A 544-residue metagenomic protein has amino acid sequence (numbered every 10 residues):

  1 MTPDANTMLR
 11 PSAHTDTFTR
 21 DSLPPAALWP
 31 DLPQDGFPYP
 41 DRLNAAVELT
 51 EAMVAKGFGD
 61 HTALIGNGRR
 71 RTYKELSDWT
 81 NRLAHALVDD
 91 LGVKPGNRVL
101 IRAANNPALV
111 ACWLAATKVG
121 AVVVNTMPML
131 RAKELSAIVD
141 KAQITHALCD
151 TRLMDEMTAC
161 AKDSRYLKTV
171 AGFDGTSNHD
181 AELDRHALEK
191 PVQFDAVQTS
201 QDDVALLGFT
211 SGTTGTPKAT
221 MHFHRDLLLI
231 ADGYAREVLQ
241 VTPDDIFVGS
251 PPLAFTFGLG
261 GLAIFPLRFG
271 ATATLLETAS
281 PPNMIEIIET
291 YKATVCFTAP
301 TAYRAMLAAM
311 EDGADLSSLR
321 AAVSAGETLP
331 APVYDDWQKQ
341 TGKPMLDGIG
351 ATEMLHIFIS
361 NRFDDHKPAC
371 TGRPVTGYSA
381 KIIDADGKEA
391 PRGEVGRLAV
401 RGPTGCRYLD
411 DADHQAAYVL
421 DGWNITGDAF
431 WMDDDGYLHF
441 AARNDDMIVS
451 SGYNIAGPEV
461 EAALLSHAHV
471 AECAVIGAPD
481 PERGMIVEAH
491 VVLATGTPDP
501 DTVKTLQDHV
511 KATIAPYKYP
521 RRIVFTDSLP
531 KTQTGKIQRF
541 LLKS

Functional and structural regions predicted by a protein language model:
M1-F18, L114, K118-H186, K292 (+1 more regions): Structural core segment of the AMP-binding/adenylate-forming
R69-R71, A86-K133, P252, N454 (+1 more regions): Conserved AMP-binding/adenylate-forming
T72-E75, Q198, A205-L229: Conserved AMP-binding A3 loop
G120, L228-I246, L253-T294, A309: Conserved AMP-binding/adenylation subdomain of ANL enzymes
L130, A147-C149, C296, G402 (+7 more regions): AMP-binding/adenylate-forming catalytic core of the ANL superfamily
G172-S177, E189-F209, T216, L239-I246: Conserved pre-ATP/AMP-binding loop-to-beta segment of ANL
A293-T298, L307-K367, S379: Gly/Ser/Thr-rich phosphate-binding loop
R373-G377, K388-L420, Y453-I455: Conserved ATP/PPi-binding loop(s) of AMP-dependent carboxylate-activating enzymes
